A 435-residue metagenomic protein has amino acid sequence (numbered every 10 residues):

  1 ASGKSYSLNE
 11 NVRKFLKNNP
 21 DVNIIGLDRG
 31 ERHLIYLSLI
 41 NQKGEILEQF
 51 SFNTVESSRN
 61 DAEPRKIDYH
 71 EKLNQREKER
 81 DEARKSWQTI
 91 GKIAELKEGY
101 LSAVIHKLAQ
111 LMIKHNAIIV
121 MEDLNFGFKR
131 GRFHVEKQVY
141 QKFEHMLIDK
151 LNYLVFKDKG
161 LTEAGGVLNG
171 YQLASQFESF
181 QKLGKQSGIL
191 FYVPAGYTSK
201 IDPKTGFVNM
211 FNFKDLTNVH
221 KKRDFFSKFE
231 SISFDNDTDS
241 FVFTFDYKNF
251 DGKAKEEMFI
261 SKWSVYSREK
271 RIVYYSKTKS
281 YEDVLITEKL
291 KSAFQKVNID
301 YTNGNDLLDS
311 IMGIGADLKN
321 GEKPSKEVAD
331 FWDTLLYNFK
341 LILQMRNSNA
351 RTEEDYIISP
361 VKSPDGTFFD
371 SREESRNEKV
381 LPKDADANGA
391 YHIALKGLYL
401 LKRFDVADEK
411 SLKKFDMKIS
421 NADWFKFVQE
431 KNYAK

Functional and structural regions predicted by a protein language model:
A1-K435: Positively charged, helix-rich recognition surfaces that bind polyanionic ligands
